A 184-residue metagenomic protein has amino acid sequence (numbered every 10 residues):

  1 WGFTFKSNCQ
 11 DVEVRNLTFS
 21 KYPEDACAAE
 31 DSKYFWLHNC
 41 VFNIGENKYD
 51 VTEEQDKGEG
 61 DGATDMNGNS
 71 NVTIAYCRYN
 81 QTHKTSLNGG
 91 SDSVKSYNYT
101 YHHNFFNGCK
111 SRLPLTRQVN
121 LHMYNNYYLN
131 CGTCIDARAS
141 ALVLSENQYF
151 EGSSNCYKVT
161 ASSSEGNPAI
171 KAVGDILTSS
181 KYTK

Functional and structural regions predicted by a protein language model:
W1-A28, Y182-T183: N-terminal carbohydrate-binding/catalytic regions of secreted carbohydrate-active enzymes
Q10-K21, K33-E53, G62-A63, G68-G90 (+4 more regions): Right-handed parallel beta-helix
A26-E30, F35, Y157, S162: Helix-rich interaction surfaces within compact, conserved domain-sized segments that mediate assembly or partner
A139: A short beta-strand motif that forms part of the nucleic acid-binding face of small beta-barrel RNA-binding folds
G166-N167, Y182-K184: Outer-membrane beta-barrel pore domains
